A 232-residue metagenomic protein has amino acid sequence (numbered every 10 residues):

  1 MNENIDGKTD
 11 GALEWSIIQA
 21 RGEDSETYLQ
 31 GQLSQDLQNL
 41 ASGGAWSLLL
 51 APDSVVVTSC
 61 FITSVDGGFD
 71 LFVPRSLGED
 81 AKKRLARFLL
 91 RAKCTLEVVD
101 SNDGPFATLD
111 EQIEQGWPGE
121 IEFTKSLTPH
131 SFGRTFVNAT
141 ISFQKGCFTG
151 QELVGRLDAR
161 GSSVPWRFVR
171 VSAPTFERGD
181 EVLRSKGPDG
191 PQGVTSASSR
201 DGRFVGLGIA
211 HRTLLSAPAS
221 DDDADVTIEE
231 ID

Functional and structural regions predicted by a protein language model:
M1-V57: Acidic, proline/glycine-enriched N-terminal capping motif
E3-Q19, F61-P118, F148, D221: Acidic, low-complexity central loop/insert segments
G11-A12, L40-A41, T63-G67, N102 (+2 more regions): Short, ordered beta-strand-loop transition motifs
R21, L50, E97-V99, E114 (+2 more regions): A structural detector for beta-sheet-dominated domains
E23, P74-E79, I209-L215: Helix N-cap motif at beta-to-alpha junctions
Q30-Q38, E79, K83-R91, A159: Short, intrinsically disordered, mixed-charge
C60, E120, F132-Q144, F148-Q151 (+1 more regions): Glycine-rich, small/acidic residue-mixed loop/short-helix segments
F123-S126: Non-catalytic protein-protein interaction scaffold segments in large eukaryotic complex-forming proteins
